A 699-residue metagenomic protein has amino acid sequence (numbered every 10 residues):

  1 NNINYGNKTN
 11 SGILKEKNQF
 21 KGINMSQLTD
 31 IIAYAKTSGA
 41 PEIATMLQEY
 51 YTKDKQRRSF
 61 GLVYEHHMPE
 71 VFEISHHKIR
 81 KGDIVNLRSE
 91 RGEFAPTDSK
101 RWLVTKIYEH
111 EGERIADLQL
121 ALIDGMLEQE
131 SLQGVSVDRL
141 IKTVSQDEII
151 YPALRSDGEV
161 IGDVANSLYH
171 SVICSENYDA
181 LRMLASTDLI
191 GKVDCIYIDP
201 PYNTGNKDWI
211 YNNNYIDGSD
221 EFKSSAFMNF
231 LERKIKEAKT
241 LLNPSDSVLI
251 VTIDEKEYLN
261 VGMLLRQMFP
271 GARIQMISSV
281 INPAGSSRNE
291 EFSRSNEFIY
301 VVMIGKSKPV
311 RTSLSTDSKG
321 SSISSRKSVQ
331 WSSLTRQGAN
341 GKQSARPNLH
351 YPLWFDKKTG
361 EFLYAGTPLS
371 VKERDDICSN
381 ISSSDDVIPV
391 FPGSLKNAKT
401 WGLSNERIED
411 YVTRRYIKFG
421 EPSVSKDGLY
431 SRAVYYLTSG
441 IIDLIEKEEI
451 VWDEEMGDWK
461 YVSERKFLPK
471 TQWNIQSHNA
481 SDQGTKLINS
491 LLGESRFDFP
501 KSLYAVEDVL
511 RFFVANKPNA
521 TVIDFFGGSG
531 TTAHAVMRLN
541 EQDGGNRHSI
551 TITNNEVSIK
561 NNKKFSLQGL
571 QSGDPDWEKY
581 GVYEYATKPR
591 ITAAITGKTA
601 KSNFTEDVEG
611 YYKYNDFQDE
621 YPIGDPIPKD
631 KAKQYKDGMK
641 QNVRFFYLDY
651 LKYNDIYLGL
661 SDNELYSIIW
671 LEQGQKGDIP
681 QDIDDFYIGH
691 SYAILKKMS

Functional and structural regions predicted by a protein language model:
N1-V164, Y169-H170, A185-I190, D194 (+5 more regions): Accessory, often C-terminal, charged low-complexity segments
D179, Y202, E257, G527 (+1 more regions): Short, glycine/acidic-enriched loop or turn micro-motifs at the edges of active sites
G191-I210, V522-V536: Conserved proline-anchored active-site loop of SAM-dependent methyltransferases that bridges a beta-strand
T204-Y211, A480-T485, S558-N562: Short acidic/His/Gly/Ser-rich catalytic and metal-binding motifs that mark active-site loops of diverse hydrolases
N206-F222: Aromatic- and acidic-residue-enriched carbohydrate-binding clefts of CAZyme catalytic domains
L249-D254, I523-F526: Conserved RecA-like ASCE P-loop NTPase motor core of nucleic-acid helicases/translocases
G493-Y504: Conserved SAM-binding loop and adjacent beta-strand
